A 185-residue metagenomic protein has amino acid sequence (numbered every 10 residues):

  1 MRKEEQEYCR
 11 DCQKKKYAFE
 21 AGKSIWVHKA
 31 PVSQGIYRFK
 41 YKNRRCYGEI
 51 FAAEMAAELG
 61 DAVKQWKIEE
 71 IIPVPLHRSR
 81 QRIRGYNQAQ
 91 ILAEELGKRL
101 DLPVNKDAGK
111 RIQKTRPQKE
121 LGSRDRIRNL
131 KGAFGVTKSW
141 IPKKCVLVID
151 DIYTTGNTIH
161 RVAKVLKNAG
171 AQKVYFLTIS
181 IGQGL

Functional and structural regions predicted by a protein language model:
M1-L185: Glycine-rich phosphate/pyrophosphate-handling loop used in enzymes and phosphotransfer proteins
